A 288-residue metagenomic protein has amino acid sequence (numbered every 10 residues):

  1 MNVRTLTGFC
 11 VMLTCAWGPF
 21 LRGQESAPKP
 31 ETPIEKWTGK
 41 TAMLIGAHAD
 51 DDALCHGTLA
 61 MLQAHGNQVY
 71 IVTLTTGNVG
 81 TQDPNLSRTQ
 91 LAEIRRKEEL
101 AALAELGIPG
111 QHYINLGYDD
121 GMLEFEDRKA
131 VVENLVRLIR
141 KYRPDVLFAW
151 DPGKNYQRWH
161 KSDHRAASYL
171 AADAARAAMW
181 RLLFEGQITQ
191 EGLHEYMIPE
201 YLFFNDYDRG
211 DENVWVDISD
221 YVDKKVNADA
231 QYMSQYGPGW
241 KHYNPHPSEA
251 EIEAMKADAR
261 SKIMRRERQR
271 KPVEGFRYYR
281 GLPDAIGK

Functional and structural regions predicted by a protein language model:
M1-F9: Bacterial N-terminal signal peptides that target proteins for export
G8, F20-A42, K129-K288: Metal-dependent de-N-acetylase/amidase catalytic core
M12-F20: Hydrophobic h-region of N-terminal signal peptides that target proteins for export in Gram-negative bacteria
G23-Y142, A285: Active-site rim/loop-helix segments in enzyme catalytic domains that contact anionic ligands
